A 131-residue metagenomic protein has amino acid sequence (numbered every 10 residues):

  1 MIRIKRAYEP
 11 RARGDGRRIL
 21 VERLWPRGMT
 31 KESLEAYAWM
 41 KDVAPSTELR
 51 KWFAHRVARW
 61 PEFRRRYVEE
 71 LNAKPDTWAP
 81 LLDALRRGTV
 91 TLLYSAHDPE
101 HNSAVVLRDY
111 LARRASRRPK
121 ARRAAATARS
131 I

Functional and structural regions predicted by a protein language model:
M1-I131: Residues lining hydrophobic/aromatic ligand-binding pockets adjacent to catalytic sites
